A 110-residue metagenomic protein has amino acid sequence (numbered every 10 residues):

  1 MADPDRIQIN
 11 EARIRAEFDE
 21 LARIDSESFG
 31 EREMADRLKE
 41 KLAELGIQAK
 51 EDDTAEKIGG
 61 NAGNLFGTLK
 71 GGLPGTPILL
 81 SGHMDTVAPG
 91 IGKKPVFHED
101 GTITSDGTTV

Functional and structural regions predicted by a protein language model:
M1-R6, E44, A88: Metal-dependent amide/peptide-bond hydrolase catalytic core, centered on the "pita-bread" metallohydrolase fold
A2-R32: N-terminal capping segment at the start of a domain
E11-A16, L42-A43, K94-D100: Short amphipathic alpha-helical segments, especially helix-boundary/capping motifs
R13, R37, I47, E99-S105: Broad hydrophobic/π-residue packing in well-ordered secondary structure
E27-P74: A non-catalytic alpha/beta surface segment that caps or lines the substrate-entry region of metallo-dependent hydrolase
N61, T68, P74-V110: Active-site metal-coordination/substrate-binding segment of hydrolases, especially metallo-dependent peptidases
